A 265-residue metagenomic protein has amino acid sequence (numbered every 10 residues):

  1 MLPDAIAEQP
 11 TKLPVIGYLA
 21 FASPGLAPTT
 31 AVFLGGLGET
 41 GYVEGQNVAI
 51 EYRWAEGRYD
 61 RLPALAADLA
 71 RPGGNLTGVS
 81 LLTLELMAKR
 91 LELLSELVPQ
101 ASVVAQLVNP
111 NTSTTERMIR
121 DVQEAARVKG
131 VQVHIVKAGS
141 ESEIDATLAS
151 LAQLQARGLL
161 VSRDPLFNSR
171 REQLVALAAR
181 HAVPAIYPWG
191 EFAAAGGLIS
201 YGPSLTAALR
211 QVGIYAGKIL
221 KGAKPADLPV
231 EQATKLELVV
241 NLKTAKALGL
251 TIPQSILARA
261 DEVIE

Functional and structural regions predicted by a protein language model:
M1-E265: Short hydrophobic alpha-helices and adjacent helix-cap/hinge residues
